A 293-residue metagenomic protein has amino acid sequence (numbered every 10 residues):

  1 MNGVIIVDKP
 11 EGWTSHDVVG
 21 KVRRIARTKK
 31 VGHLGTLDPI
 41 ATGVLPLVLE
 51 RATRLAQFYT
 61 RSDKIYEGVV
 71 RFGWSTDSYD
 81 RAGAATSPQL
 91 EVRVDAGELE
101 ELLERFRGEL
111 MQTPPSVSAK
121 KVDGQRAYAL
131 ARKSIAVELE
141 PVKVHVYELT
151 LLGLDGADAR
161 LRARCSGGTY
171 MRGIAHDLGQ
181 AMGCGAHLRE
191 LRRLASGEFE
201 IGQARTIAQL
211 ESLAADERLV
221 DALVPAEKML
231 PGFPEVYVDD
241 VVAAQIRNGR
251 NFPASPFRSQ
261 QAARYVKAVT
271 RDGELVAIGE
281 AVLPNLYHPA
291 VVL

Functional and structural regions predicted by a protein language model:
M1-G12, H16-H33, L37, A41-T42 (+5 more regions): Accessory RNA 3′-end/elbow-binding domains used by RNA modification enzymes
L47: Phosphate-centric recognition/catalysis
E50-R54, S75: Short, charged/polar surface micro-motifs in flexible loops or helix N-caps
F58-Q112: Acidic, low-complexity central loop/insert segments
V117-S118, V122-P141, V146: Extended alpha-helical targeting/anchoring segments, especially N-terminal organellar/secretory targeting helices
A119, R126, D158-E198: Pseudouridine synthase
K143-D158: Helix-hairpin-helix/helix-loop-helix acidic hairpins
